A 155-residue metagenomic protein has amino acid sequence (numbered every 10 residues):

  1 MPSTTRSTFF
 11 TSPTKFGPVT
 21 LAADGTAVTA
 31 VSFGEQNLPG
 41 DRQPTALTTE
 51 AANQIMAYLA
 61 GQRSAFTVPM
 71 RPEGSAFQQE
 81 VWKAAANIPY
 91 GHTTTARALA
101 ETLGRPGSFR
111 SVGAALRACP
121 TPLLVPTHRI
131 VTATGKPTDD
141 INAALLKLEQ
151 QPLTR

Functional and structural regions predicted by a protein language model:
M1-F66, V131-R155: Low-complexity, small/basic-enriched stretches that occur predominantly at protein N-termini or linker tails
T5-S12, S64-R155: Nucleic acid-binding interface residues in structured DNA/RNA-binding domains, emphasizing the DNA-engaging scaffolds
